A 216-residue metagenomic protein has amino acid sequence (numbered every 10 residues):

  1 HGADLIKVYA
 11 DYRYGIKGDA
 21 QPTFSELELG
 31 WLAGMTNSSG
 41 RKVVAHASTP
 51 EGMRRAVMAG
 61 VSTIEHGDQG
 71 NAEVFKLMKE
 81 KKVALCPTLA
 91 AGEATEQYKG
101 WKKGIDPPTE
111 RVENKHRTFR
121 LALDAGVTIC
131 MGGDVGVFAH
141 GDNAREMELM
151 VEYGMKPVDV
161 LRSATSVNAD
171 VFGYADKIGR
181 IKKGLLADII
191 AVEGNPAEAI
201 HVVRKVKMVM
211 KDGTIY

Functional and structural regions predicted by a protein language model:
H1-L5: Alpha-helical scaffold segments that flank or form the walls of functional sites
V8-N114, V135-V137, G154-K156, A169-F172 (+1 more regions): Active-site core of metal-dependent hydrolases
S38, K42, R111-N195: His/Asp/Glu-enriched, well-ordered alpha-helical/loop segment that forms or immediately abuts the divalent-metal
E198: Small/polar (Gly/Ser/Thr/Ala-rich) solvent-exposed segments that form structured loops/beta-strands/short helices used
V202-R204: Short, small/polar residue-rich loop motifs at catalytic or cofactor-binding pockets
V209: Short aromatic-centered micro-motifs
